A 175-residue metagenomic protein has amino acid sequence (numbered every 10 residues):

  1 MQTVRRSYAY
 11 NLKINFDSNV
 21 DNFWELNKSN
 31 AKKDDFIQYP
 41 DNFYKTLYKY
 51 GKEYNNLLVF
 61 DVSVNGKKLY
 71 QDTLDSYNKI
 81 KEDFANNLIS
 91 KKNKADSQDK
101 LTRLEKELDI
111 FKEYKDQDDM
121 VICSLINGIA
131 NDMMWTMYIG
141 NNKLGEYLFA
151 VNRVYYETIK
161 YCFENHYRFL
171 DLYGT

Functional and structural regions predicted by a protein language model:
M1-Y147: A conserved beta-strand-loop-helix scaffold within acyl/acetyltransferase catalytic domains
R5, K49, Y156-F163: Surface-exposed alpha-helical segments enriched in charged/polar residues
N141, R153-V154, T175: Active/binding-pocket-proximal capping segment
E146-K160: Conserved acetyl-CoA-binding loop-helix of GNAT-fold acetyltransferases
F163-G174: Conserved GNAT acetyl-CoA-binding A-motif
